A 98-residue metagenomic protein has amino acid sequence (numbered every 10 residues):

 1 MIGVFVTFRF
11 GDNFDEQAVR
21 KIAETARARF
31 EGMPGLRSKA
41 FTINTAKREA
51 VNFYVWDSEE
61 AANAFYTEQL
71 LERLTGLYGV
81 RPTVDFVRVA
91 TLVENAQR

Functional and structural regions predicted by a protein language model:
M1-A50, E59-E68, Y78-R98: Short S/T/G/P-rich N-terminal loop/turn motif that feeds into the first structured element of a domain
E72-G76: A common structural junction motif
